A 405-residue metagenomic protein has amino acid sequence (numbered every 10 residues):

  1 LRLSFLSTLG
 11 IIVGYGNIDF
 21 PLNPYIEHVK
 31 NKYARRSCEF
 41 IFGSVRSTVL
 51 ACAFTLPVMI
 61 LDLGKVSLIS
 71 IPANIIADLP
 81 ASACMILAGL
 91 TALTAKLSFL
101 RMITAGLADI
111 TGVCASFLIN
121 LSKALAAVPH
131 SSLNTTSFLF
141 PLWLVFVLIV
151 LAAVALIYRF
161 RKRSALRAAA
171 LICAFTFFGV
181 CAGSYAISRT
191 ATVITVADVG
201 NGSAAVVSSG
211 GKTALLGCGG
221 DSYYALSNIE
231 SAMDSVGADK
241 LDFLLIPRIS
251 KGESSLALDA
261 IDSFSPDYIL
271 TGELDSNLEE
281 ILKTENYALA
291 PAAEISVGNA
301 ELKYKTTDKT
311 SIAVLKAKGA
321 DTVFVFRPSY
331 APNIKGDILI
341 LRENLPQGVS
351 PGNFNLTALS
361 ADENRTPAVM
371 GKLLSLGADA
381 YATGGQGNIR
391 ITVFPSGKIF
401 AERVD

Functional and structural regions predicted by a protein language model:
L1, F20, K123-F243, E280-Q347 (+1 more regions): Core dinuclear metal-dependent hydrolase active-site scaffold
L3-T195: Transmembrane helix-bundle segments that form internal channels/tunnels in multi-pass membrane proteins, characterized
K212, F264-Y268, L274, E285 (+3 more regions): A short helix->loop->beta-strand "cap" motif at the edges of active sites that frequently abuts
Y224, N228, S255-D259, A368: Extracytoplasmic/secreted proteins, especially bacterial periplasmic and envelope-associated proteins
L241-G252: Metallo-beta-lactamase
S250-E285: Active-site HxH/HxHxD metal-binding segment of metal-dependent hydrolases
Y268, I334-R390, F394: Cap/insert and terminal regions of metallo-dependent hydrolase folds
